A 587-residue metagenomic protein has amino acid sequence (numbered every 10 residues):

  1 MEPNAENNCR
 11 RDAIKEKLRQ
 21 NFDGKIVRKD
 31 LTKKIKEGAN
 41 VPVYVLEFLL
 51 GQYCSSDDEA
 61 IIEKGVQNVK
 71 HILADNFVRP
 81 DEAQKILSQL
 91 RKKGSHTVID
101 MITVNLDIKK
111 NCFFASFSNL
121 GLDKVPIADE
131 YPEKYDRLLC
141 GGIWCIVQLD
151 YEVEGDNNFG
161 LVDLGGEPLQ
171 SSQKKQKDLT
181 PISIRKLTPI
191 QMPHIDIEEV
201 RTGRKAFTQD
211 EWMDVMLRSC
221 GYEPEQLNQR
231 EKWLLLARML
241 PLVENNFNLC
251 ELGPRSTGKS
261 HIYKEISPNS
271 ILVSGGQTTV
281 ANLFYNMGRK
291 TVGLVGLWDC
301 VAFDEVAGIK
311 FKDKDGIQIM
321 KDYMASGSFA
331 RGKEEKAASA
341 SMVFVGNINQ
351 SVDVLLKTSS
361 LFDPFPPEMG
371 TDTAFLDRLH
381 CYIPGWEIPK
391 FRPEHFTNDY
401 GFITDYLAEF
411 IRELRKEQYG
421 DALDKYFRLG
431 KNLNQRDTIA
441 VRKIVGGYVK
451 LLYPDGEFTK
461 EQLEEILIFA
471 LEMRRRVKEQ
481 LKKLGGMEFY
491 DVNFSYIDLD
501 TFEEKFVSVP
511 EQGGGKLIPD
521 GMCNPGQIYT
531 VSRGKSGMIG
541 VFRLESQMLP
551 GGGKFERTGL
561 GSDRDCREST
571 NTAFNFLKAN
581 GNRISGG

Functional and structural regions predicted by a protein language model:
E2-S219: Extended, charged/polar low-complexity intrinsically disordered regions
E199-W233, G559-R567: Dynamic helix-loop-helix/coil hinge segments at AAA+ ATPase domain boundaries and subdomain interfaces
T208, W212, K312, G316 (+8 more regions): Helical mechanochemical/support elements of P-loop NTPase systems and associated helical scaffolds
S219-E223, I309, Y323-G327, I348 (+6 more regions): Conserved, well-folded catalytic cores of nucleic-acid-processing and energy-transducing macromolecular machines
E223-L355, S359-D363, D377, S495-Q512: Conserved ASCE/P-loop NTPase catalytic core
E335-M342, N347-G456: Phosphate-sensing "switch" segment of ASCE/P-loop ATPases
P393-H395, D421-I497, F502, F506-D520 (+1 more regions): C-terminal helical "lid" subdomain and adjoining coupling/linker elements of P-loop NTPases
S508-G587: Conserved P-loop NTPase/AAA+ ATPase motor core
